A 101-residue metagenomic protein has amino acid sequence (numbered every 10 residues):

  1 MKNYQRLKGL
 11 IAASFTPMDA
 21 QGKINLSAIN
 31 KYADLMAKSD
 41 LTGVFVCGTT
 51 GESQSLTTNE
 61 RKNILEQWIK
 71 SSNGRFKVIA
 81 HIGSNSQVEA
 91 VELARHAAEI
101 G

Functional and structural regions predicted by a protein language model:
K2-A12, P17-G101: Active-site beta->alpha loop and helix N-cap motifs at the rims of alpha/beta catalytic domains
